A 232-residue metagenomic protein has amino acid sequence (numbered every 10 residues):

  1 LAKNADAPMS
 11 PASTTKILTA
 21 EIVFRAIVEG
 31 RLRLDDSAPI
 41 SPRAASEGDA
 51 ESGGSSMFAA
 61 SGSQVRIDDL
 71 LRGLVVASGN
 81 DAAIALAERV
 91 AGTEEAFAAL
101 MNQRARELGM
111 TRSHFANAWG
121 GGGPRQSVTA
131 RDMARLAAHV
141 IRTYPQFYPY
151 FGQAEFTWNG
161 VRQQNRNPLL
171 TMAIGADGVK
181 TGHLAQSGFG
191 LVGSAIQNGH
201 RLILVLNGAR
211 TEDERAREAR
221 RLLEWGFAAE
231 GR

Functional and structural regions predicted by a protein language model:
L1-R131, I141: Active-site-adjacent loops and short helices of periplasmic peptidoglycan-processing enzymes
G62, T93-R232: Penicillin-recognizing serine hydrolase domain
